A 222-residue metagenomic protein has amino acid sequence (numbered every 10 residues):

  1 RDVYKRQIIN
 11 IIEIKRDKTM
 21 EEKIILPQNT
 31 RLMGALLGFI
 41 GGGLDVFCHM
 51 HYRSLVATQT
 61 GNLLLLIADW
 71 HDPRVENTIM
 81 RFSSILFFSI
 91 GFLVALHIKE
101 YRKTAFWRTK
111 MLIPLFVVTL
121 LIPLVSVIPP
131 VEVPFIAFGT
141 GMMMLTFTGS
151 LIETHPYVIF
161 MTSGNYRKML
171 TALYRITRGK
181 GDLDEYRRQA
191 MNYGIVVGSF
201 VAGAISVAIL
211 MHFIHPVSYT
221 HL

Functional and structural regions predicted by a protein language model:
R1-Q7, T220-H221: Conserved small/polar residues in nucleotide/adenosyl-binding loops
I8-E13: Short, positively charged and aromatic/hydrophobic N-terminal segments
R16-D17, E21-L222: Alpha-helical transmembrane segments of multi-pass membrane proteins
